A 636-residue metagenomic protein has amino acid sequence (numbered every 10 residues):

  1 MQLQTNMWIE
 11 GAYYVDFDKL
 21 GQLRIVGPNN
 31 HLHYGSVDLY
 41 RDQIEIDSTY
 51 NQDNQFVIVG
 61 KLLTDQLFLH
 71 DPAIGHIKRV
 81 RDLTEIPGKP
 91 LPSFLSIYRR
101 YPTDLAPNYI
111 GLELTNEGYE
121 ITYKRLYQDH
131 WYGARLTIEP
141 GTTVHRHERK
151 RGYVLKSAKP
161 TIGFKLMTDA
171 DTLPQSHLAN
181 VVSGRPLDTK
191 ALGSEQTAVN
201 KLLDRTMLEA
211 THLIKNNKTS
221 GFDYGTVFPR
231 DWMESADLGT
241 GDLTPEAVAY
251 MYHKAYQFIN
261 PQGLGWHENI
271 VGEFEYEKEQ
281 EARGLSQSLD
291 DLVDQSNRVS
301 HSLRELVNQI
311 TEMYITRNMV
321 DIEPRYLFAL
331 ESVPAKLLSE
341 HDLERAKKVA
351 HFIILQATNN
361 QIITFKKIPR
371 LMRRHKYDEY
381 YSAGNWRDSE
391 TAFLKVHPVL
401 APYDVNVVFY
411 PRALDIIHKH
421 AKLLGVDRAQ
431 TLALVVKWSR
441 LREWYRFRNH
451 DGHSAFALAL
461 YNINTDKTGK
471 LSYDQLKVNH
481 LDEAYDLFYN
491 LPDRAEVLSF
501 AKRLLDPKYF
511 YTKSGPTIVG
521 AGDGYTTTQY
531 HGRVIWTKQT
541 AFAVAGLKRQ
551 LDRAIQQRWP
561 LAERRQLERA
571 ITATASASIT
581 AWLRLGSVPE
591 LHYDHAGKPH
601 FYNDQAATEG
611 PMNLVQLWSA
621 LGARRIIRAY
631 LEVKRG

Functional and structural regions predicted by a protein language model:
M1-N200, D204-L208, K215-N216, S220-M233 (+10 more regions): Terminal accessory carbohydrate-recognition/targeting modules of carbohydrate-active enzymes
Q128-A134, Y403-V405, I417, W438 (+1 more regions): Central/C-terminal regulatory/activation regions of fungal transcription factors
L155-S194, D342-T364, D482-S499: Long, acidic, intrinsically disordered low-complexity segments
I162, N260-P261, D466-D474, I555-R564: Short helix-coil transition/hinge motifs at the ends and kinks of transmembrane helices, capturing the brief
T189-Y224, L264-V307, I362-A401, L441-I535 (+1 more regions): Extended glycan-interaction surfaces of carbohydrate-active proteins
S194-L202, T244-F258, K336-Q361, L423-D451 (+2 more regions): Extended, well-ordered alpha-helical scaffold segments
G225-I368, V407, V534-A554, E568-I579 (+2 more regions): Aromatic-rich carbohydrate-recognition surfaces in CAZymes
V399-K419: P-loop NTPase catalytic cores that bind/hydrolyze ATP
